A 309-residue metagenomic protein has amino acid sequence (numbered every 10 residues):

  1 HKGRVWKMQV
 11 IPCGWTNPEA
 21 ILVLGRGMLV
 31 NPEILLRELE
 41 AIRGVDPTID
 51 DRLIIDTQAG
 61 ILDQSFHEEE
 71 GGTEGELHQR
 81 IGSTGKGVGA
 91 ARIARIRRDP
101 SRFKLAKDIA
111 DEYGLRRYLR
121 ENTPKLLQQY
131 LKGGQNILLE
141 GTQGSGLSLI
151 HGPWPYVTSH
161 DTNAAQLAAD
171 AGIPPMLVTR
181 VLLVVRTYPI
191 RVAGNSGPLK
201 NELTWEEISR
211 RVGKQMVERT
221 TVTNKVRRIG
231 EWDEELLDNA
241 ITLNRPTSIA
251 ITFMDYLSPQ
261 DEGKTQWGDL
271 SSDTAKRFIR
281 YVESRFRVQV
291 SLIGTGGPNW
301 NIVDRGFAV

Functional and structural regions predicted by a protein language model:
H1-V309: Non-transmembrane, aqueous-exposed alpha-helical and coiled segments at domain scale
